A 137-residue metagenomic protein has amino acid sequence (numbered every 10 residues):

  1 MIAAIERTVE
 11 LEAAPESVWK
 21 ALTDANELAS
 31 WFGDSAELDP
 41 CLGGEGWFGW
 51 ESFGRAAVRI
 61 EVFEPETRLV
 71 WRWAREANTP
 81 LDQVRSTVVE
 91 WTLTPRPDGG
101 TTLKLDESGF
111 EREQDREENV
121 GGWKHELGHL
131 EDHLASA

Functional and structural regions predicted by a protein language model:
E6-R7, A13, S17, N26-R59 (+1 more regions): Short beta-edge strand/loop motif at the mouth of beta-sheet-based domains
R7-V9, A57-V62, S86-P95: Hydrophobic/aromatic beta-strand elements that line small-molecule binding cavities or substrate pockets in beta-rich
P15-E16, E61-R68, T92-T102: A short, structured loop/turn motif at beta-sheet edges
W19, W31, W71-W73, W123: Signature tryptophan residues that serve as conserved aromatic anchors
A21-L22, F63: Conserved catalytic core of Hanks-type protein kinase domains
W50, W73, L105-E107: Residue-level recognition of conserved beta-strand positions in structured domain cores
N78-H125: Beta-strand/loop substructures that line and gate deep hydrophobic ligand-binding cavities in soluble
L127-A135: Short amphipathic alpha-helical signal-transduction/dimerization elements
